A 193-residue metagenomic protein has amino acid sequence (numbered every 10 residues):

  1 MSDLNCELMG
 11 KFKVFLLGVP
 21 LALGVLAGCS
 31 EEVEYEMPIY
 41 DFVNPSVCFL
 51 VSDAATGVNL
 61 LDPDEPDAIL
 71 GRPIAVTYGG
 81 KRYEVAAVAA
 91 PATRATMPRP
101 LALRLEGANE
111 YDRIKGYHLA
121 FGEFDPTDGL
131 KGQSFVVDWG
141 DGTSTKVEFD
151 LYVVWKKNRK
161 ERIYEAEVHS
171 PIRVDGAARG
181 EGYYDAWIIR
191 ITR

Functional and structural regions predicted by a protein language model:
S2-N5, T56-N59, G122, D138: Intrinsic disorder/low-complexity signature
D3-L16: Bacterial N-terminal signal peptides that target proteins for export
G10, A22, P66-L70: Alpha-helix initiation/capping motif
F15-L23: Sec-dependent N-terminal signal peptides
V25-G28: C-terminal motif of bacterial Sec signal peptides marking the signal peptidase cleavage site
S30-D41, P45, G79-R193: Extracytoplasmic cysteine-anchoring/structural motifs
S30-R82: N-terminal export/targeting and maturation segments
